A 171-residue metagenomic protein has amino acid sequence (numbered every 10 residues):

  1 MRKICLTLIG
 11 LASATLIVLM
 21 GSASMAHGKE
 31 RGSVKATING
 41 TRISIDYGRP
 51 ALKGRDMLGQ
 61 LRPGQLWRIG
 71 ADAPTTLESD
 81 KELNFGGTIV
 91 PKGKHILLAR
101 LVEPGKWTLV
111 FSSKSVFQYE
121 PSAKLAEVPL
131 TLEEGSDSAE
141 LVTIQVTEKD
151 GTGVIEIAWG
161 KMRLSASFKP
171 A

Functional and structural regions predicted by a protein language model:
M1-I4: Positively charged n-region of N-terminal signal peptides that target proteins for export
I9, N39, G86: Short glycine-rich loop/turn motifs that provide flexible caps or phosphate-binding loops at active sites
I9-M20: Bacterial N-terminal signal peptides
A14-T15, K92, T152: A generic alpha-helix preference that emphasizes hydrophobic side chains
S22-R68, K114-A171: Primarily secretory-pathway and cell-envelope proteins
R68-S115: Mid-length scaffold segments of soluble, non-membrane domains
